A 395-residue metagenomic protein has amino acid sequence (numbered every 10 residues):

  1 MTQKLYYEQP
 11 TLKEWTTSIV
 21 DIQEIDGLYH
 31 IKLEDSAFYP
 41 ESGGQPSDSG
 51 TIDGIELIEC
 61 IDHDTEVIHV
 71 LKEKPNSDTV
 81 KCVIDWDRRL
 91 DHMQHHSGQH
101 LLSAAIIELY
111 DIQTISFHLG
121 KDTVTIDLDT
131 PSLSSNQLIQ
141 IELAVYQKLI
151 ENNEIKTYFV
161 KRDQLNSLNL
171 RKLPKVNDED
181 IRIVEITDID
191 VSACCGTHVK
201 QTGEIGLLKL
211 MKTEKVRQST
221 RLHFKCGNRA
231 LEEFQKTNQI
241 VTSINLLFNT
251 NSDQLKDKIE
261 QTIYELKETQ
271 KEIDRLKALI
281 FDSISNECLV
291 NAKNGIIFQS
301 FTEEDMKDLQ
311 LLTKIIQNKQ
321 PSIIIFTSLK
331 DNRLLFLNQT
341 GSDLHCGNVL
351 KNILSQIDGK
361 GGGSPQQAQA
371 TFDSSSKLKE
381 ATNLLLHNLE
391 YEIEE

Functional and structural regions predicted by a protein language model:
M1-D78: Conserved nucleotide-binding/hydrolysis modules and their immediate coupling elements across P-loop/ASCE NTPase motors
M1-H30, Q239-L312, K319, T371-E395: Mid-to-C-terminal polyanion-binding domains and interfaces
I31, D64-E73, V124-D129, L334-F336 (+1 more regions): A generic structural motif
S36-I52, S77-I126: Active/ligand-binding-proximal structured segments within catalytic/core domains that scaffold catalytic residues
G44, C194-E204, F298-E395: Glycine-rich, acidic loop segments that terminate in or are immediately followed by a histidine
E59-I61, I115-L119, T213, I325-S328 (+1 more regions): Short beta-strand
R88, E108-V216, E395: Functional cores that coordinate and move charged inorganic groups
I183-E185, C195-S252: Mobile "lid/hinge" segments at catalytic clefts and subdomain interfaces of large enzymes
